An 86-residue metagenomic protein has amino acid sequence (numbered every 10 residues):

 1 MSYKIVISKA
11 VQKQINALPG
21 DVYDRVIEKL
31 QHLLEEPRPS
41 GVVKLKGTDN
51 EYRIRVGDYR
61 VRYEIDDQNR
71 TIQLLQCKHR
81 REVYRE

Functional and structural regions predicted by a protein language model:
S2-D24, R55-Y59, E64-E86: Enriched for short, Lys/Arg-rich terminal
L30-I54: A short, surface-exposed loop/turn module that caps and links secondary-structure elements
